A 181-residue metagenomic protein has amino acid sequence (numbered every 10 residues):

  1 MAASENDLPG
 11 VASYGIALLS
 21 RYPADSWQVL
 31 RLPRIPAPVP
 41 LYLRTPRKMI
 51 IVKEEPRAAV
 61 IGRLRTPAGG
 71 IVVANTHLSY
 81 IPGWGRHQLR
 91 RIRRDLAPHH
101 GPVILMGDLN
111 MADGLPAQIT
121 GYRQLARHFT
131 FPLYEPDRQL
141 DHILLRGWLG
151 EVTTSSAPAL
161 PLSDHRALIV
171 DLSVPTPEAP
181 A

Functional and structural regions predicted by a protein language model:
M1-P67: Structured beta-strand-rich core segments of catalytic domains in phosphoester-bond hydrolases
A3-N6, Y22, L32, N75-S79 (+2 more regions): Active-site-proximal beta-strand/loop segments in catalytic clefts of secreted hydrolases
I16-L18, A59-R63, N75, D141-I143 (+1 more regions): Conserved hydrophobic/aromatic beta-strand scaffold that supports enzyme active sites
R21, V29-L32, L78, R127 (+2 more regions): Active-site donor-binding loop signature of nucleotide-sugar glycosyltransferases
V29-R31, A74-N75, W84-H87: A short secondary-structure junction signal
R31-P38, L78-Y80, P158-S163: Short, solvent-exposed aromatic-acidic interface loops
R65-G83: Metal-dependent phosphoester/phosphodiester hydrolase catalytic core
T66, P82-G83, H87-R90, R94-I104 (+1 more regions): Metal-dependent phosphoester-hydrolase catalytic domains
